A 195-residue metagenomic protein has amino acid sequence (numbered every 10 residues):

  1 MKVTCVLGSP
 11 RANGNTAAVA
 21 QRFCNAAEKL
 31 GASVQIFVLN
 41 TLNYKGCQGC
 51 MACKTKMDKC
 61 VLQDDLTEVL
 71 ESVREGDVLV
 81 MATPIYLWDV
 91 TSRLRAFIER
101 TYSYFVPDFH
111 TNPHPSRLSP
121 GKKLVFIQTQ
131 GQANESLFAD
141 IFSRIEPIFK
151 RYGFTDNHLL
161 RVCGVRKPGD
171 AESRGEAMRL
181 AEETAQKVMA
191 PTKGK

Functional and structural regions predicted by a protein language model:
M1-V106, T111, K167-K195: N-terminal beta1-alpha1-beta2 submodule of the flavodoxin-like/Rossmannoid cofactor-binding fold
G8-S9, L39, Q128-G131, V162: Cofactor-binding loop segments of dinucleotide-utilizing enzymes, especially the Rossmann-like FAD- and NAD(P)+-binding
N15-A27, D140-G153: Short, solvent-exposed amphipathic alpha-helices that sit in or adjacent to ligand/effector-binding or catalytic
K29-G31, T55, S119, R151-F154: Short, well-ordered coil/turn elements that cap or connect secondary structure elements
V34, D156-N157: Hydrophobic anchor at the start of a short beta-strand that flanks the dinucleotide cofactor-binding loop
H110-Y152: Short, glycine-/small-residue-rich phosphate/pyrophosphate-handling segment
N157-G164: Beta-strand-loop-alpha "switch" segments that mediate conformational coupling across diverse proteins
